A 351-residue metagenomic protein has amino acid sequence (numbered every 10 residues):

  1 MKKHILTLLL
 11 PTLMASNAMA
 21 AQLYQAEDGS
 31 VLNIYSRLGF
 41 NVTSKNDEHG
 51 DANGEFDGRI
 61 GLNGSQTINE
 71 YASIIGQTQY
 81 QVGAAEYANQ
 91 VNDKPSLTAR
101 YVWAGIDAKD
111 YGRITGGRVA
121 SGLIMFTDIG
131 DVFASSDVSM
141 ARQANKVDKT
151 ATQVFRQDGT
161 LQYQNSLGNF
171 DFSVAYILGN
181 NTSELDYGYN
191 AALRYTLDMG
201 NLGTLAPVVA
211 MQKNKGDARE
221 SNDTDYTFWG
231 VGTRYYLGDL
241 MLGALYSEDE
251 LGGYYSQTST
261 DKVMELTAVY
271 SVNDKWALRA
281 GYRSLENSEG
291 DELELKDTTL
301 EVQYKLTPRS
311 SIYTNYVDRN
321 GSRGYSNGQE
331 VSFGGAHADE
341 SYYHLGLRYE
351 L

Functional and structural regions predicted by a protein language model:
M1-A21: Gram-negative bacterial Sec-dependent N-terminal signal peptides
Q22-S44, H49-N181, L185-Y187, Y195-L197: Outer membrane beta-barrel
F40-S44, Y80-A84, A120-G122, N169 (+9 more regions): Transmembrane beta-strands of outer-membrane beta-barrel pores
N46-H49, A88-Q90, L178-G179, A218-R219 (+3 more regions): Extracellular loop and loop/strand-boundary signature of outer-membrane beta-barrel proteins
G61-N63, W103-I106, Q162-Q164, A192-R194 (+6 more regions): Outer-membrane beta-barrel architecture
I68-I74, D110-I114, N169-F172, G200-P207 (+3 more regions): Repeated loop/turn-to-beta-strand initiation elements of outer-membrane beta-barrel proteins
D186-L300: Detector for outer-membrane/organellar transmembrane beta-barrel domains, recognizing the amphipathic beta-strand
Y304-L306, G335-L351: Outer-membrane beta-barrel "beta-signal"
